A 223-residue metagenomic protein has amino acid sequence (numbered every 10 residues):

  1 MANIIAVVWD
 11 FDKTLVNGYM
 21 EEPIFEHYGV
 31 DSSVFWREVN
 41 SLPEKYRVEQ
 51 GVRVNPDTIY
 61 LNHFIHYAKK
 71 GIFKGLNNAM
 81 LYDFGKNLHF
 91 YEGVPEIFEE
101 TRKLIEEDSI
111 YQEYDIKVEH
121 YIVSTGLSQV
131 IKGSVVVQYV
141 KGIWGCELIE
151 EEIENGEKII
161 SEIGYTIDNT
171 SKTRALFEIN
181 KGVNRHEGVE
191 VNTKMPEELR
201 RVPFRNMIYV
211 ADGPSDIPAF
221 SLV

Functional and structural regions predicted by a protein language model:
M1-I5, V202-R205: A short, charged/proline- and glycine-enriched loop that marks the coil->beta-strand transition at the N-terminal
A2-E152: Alpha-helical substrate-recognition element adjacent to the catalytic core
P43-A68, N155-G188: Low-complexity, serine/threonine/proline-enriched polar segments
Y91-F98, E190-T193, I217: Short, well-ordered alpha-helical scaffold segments within catalytic/effector domains
Q112-Y114, V135, L199-R201, S221-L222: A general structural signal for short secondary-structure junctions and capping/turn motifs
H120-L127, V202-V223: Acidic, Mg2+-coordinating phosphoryl-transfer loop and its flanking beta/alpha structural elements, shared across
K132-S134, E154-G156, A219-L222: A short secondary-structure junction signal
T170-S215: Conserved Lys-Pro-Asp/Glu-containing loop-to-beta segment of HAD-superfamily phosphomonoesterases, centered on
